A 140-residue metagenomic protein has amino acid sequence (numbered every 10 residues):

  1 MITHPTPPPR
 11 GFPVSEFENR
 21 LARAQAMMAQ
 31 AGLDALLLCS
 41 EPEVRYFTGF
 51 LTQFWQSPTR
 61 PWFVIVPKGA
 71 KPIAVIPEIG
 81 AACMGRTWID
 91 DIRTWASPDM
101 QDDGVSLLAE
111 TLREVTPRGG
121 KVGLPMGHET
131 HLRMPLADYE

Functional and structural regions predicted by a protein language model:
M1-E140: A composition/biophysics-driven feature that prefers long, compositionally simple stretches
